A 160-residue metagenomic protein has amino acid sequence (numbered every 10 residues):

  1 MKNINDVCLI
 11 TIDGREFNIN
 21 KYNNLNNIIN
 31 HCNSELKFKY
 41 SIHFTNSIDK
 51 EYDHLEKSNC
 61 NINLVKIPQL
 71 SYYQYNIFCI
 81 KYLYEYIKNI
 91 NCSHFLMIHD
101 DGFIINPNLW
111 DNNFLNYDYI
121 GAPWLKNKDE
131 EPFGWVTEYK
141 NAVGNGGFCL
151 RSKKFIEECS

Functional and structural regions predicted by a protein language model:
M1-N76, Y82-H94: N-terminal anchoring/stem segment of glycosyltransferases
I12, F44-N46, I98-H99, A122-P123 (+1 more regions): Short His-Asn-centered micro-motif
S41, D100-D101, S152: Generic structural signal for small/hydrophobic residues in well-ordered secondary structure, especially within
I48, N108, S152-F155: Short loop segments at secondary-structure junctions
I87-N91, P107, K128-D129, C149: Nucleotide-sugar donor-binding catalytic core of glycosyltransferases
C92-I104: Short beta-strand-to-loop acidic/aromatic patch adjacent to the donor-nucleotide binding site
G102-V136: Conserved donor-nucleotide/metal-binding helix-loop-beta segment in metal-dependent transferases, i.e., the alpha-helix
N141-S160: Catalytic core and acceptor-binding pocket of nucleotide-sugar-dependent glycosyltransferases
